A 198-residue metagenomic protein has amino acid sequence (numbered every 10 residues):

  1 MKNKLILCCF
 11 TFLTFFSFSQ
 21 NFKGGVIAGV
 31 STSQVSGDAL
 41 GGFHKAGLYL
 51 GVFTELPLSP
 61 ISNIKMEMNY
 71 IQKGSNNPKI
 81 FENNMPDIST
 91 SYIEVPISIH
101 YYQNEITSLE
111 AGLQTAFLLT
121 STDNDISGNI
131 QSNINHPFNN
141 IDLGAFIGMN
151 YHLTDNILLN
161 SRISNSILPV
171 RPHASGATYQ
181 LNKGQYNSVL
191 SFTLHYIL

Functional and structural regions predicted by a protein language model:
M1-I27, L194, L198: Bacterial Sec-dependent N-terminal signal peptides
Q20, G42-L48, S89-I93, N139-A145 (+1 more regions): Residues that define the transmembrane beta-barrel architecture of outer-membrane proteins
F22, I61-I64, T107-L109, N156-S161: Repeated loop/turn-to-beta-strand initiation elements of outer-membrane beta-barrel proteins
V26-A28, M66-M68, I97, A111 (+3 more regions): Membrane-embedded beta-strand positions of outer-membrane beta-barrel proteins
V30-Q34, Y70-G74, T115-L119, I163-P169 (+1 more regions): Transmembrane beta-strands of outer-membrane beta-barrel pores
S36-G41, N76-N83, S121-N129, R171-A177: Outer-membrane beta-barrel translocator domains and adjoining extracellular loop/strand segments of Gram-negative
L56-P60, Y101-E105, L153-D155, L198: Outer-membrane beta-barrel strand-turn architecture
M149-L158, G184-L198: Outer-membrane beta-barrel "beta-signal"
